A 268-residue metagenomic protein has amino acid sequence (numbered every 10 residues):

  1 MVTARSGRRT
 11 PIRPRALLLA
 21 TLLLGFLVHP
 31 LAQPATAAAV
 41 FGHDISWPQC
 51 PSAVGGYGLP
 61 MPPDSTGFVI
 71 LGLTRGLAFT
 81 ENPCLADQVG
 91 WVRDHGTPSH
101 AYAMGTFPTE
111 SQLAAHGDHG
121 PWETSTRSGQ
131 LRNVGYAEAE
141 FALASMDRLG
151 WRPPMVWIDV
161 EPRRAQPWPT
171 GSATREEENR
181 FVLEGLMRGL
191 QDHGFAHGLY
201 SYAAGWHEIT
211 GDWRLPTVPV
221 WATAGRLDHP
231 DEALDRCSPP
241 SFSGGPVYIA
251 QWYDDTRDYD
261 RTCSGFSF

Functional and structural regions predicted by a protein language model:
M1-A37: Secretory targeting and sorting signals
A38-P63, L215-F268: Functionally critical loop-and-helix segments that line ligand-binding/catalytic clefts of soluble enzyme domains
A38-R180: Substrate-binding cleft of extracellular glycoside hydrolase catalytic domains
W91, H95, S145, G185 (+2 more regions): Alpha-helical structural signal in soluble globular domains
T109-A115, W206-R214: Glycine-rich, charge-decorated loop segments at or immediately adjacent to ligand/cofactor-binding or catalytic sites
P121-E138, E178-G189, L215-F242: Acidic, His- and aromatic-enriched active-site or binding-groove loops in soluble protein domains that engage sugars
L190-E208, A222: Aromatic-lined carbohydrate-recognition surfaces of secreted/lumenal glycan-active proteins
